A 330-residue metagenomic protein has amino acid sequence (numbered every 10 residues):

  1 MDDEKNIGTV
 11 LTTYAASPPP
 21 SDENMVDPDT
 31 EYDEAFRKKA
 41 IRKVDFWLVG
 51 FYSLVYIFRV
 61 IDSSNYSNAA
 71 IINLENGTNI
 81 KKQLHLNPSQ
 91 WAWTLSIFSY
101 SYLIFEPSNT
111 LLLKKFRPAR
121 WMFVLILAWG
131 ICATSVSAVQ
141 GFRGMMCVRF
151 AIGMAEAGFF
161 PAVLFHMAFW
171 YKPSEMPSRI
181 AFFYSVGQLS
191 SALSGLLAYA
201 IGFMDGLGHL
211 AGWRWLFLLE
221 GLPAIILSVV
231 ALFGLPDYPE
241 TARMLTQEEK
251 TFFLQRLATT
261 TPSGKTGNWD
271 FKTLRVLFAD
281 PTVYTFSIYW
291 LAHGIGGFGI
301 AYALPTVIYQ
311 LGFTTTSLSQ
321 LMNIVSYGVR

Functional and structural regions predicted by a protein language model:
M1-I71, K82: Cytosolic juxtamembrane N-terminal segment immediately preceding the first transmembrane helix of multi-pass
D2, P173-G187, L196, G206-V276: Central mid-sequence intracellular linker of multi-pass
W47-P88, F105, N109, S194-A198 (+2 more regions): Extracytoplasmic
D62, H85, F116-R117, A138-G144 (+2 more regions): Helix-breaking motifs and short loop linkers at transmembrane-helix boundaries and internal kinks in secondary membrane
S67, K272-R330: Extracytoplasmic gate region of multi-pass secondary transporters
W93-L111, I324-R330: Central cavity-lining transmembrane alpha-helices of secondary-active solute carriers, predominantly the Major
L103-R143: Conserved MFS/SLC helix-loop-helix module at the cytosolic interface between two early adjacent transmembrane helices
V148-Q188, I201: Cytoplasmic helix-loop-helix junction between adjacent transmembrane helices in 12-TM secondary transporters
